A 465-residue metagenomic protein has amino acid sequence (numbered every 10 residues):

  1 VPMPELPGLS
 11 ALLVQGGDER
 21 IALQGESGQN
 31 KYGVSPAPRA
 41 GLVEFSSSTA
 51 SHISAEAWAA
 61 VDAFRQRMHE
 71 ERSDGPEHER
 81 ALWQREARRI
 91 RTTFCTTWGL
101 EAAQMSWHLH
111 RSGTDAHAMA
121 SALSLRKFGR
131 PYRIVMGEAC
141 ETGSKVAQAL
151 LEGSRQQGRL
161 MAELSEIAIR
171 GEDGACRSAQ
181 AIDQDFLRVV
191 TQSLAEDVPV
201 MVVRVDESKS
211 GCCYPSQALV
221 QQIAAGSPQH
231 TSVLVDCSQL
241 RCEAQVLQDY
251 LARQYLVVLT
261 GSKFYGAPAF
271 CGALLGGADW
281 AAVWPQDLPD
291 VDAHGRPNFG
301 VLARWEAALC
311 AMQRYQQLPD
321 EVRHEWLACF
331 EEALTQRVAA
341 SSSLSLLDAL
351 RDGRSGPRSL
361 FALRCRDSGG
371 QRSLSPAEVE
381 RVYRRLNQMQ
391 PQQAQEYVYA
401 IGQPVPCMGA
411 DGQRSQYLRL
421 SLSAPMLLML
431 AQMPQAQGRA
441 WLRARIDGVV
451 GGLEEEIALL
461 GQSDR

Functional and structural regions predicted by a protein language model:
V1, C407-R465: PLP-dependent enzyme catalytic core of the Aspartate aminotransferase-like
V1-K31, A394, V398-A400, G409-S415 (+1 more regions): Intrinsically disordered, low-structural-confidence terminal and linker regions
P2-G17, R67-P76, T142-I169, A282-G295 (+5 more regions): Extended charged low-complexity segments that act as oligomerization/scaffolding linkers
E5-Q24, K31, A57-D115, L123-R130 (+1 more regions): Conserved N-terminal alpha-helix of the aminotransferase class I/II PLP-enzyme fold
A40-R80, Q84, M136, A162-D197: Low-complexity, highly charged intrinsically disordered N-terminal segments that act as targeting/localization
H108-N298: Conserved PLP-enzyme active-site core in the AAT-like
S262-P357, L460: Active-site C-terminal subdomain of aminotransferase-like
Y315-W326, F330-S415, D464-R465: Conserved small-domain helix->loop->beta segment predominantly found in fold-type I
